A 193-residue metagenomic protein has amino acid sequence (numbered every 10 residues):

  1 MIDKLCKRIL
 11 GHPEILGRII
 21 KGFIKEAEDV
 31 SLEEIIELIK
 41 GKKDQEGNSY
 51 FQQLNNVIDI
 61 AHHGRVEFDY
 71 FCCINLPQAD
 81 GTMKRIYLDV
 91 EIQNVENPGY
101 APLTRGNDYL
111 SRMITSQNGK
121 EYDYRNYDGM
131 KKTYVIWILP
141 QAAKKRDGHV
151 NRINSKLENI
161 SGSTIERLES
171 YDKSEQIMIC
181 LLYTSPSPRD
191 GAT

Functional and structural regions predicted by a protein language model:
M1-E175: Accessory alpha/beta interaction modules
I179: Hydrophobic residues at beta-strand termini and immediately following loops that shape nucleotide-binding pockets
Y183-P188: Conserved small/polar residues in nucleotide/adenosyl-binding loops
A192-T193: N-terminal low-complexity segments that are often proline-rich with Ser/Thr-Pro
